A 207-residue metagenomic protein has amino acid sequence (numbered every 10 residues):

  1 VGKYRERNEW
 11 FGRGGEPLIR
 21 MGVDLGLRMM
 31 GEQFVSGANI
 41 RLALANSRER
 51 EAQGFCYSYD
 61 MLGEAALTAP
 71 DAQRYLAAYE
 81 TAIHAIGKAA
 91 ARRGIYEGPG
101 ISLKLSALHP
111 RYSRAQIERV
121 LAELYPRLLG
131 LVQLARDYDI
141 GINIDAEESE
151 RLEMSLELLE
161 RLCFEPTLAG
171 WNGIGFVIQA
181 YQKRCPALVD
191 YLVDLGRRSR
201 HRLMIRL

Functional and structural regions predicted by a protein language model:
V1-L207: Positively charged, amphipathic and often flexible ligand-engagement surfaces
